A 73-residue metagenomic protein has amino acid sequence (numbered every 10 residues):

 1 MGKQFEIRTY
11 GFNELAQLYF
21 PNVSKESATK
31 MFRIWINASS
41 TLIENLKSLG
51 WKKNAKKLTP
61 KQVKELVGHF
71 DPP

Functional and structural regions predicted by a protein language model:
Q4-V23: Polyanion-binding surface elements
E14, M31, Q62: Ca2+-coordinating acidic residues in Ca2+-binding motifs
L18-Y19, S39, F70: Residues at alpha-helix termini
N22-K57: Major-groove DNA-recognition helix of helix-turn-helix-type DNA-binding domains
K56-P73: A short, Lys/Arg-enriched interface patch at domain edges and termini
